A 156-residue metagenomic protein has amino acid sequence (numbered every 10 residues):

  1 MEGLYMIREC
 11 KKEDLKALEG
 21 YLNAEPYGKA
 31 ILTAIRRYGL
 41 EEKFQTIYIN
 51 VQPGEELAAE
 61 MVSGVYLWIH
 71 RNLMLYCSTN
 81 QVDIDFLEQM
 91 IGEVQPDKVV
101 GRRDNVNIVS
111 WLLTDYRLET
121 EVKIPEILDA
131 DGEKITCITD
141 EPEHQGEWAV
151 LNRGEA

Functional and structural regions predicted by a protein language model:
M1-T33, K134, E141, E147 (+1 more regions): Non-cleavable N-terminal signal-anchor transmembrane helices
Y5-M6, G20, P26, A34-Q95: Conserved donor-binding loop and adjoining core beta-sheet/short helix segment in diverse acyl/aminoacyl transferases
I7, K11, E41-T46, W111-L112 (+1 more regions): Low-complexity, flexible helical/coil segments
A30, E42-K43, E119-E121: Alpha-helix boundary/interfacial micro-motifs
I31, Y38, L112-T114: A generic "cationic amphipathic patch" detector
P53-E55, I69-E155: Acyl-donor-binding surface of acyltransferase catalytic domains
